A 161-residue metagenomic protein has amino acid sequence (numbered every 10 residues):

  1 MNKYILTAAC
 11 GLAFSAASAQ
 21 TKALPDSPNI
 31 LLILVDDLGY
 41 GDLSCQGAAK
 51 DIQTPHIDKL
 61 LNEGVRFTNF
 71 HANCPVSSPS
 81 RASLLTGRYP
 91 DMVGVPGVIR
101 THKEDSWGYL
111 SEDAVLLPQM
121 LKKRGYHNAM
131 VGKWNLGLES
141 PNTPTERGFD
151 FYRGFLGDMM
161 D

Functional and structural regions predicted by a protein language model:
N2-A9, A19-D161: Formylglycine-dependent sulfatase
F14-S18: N-terminal signal peptide c-region/cleavage motif recognized by signal peptidases
